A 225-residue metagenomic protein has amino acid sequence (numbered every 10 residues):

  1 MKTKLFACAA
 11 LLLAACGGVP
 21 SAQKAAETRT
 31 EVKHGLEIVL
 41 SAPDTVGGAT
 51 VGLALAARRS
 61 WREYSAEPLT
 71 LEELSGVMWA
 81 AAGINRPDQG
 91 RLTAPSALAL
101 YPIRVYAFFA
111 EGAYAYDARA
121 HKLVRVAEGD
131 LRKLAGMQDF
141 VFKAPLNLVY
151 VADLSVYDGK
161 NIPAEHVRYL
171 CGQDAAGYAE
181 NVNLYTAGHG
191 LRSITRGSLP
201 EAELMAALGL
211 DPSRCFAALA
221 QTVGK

Functional and structural regions predicted by a protein language model:
L5-L13: Sec-dependent N-terminal signal peptides
V19-A144: N-terminal amphipathic, basic helical "cap/leader" segment at the start of enzyme domains
R58, V77, V105, L146-Y157 (+1 more regions): Small-aliphatic-rich amphipathic alpha-helix that forms the alpha element of a beta-alpha
A82, A110-G112, R119, V151-S155 (+2 more regions): Solvent-exposed coil/turn segments that connect beta secondary-structure elements in extracytoplasmic/periplasmic
Y116, D158-G159: Short helix/loop capping segments that flank catalytic or ligand/cofactor-binding pockets
G209-K225: A glycine-rich helix N-cap at a beta->alpha junction
